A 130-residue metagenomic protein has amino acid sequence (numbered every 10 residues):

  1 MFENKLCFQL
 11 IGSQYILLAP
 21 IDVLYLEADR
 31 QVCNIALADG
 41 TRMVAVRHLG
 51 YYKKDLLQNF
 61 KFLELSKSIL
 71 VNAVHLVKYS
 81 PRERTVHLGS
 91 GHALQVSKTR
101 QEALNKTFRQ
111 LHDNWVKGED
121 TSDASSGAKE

Functional and structural regions predicted by a protein language model:
M1, Q110-L111, W115-E130: N-terminal regulatory/sensing modules of transcriptional regulators
M1-G89, E130: Conserved binding/recognition cores within well-folded domains
A19, L104-T107: Hydrophobic side chains in well-ordered alpha-helices
V46, D55, K98-T99, K106-T107: A short, polar/proline- and glycine-enriched secondary-structure boundary/capping micro-motif
L57-F60, F108-H112: Generic secondary-structure transition motif, activating predominantly at the C-termini of alpha-helices
S80-P81, T99, N114-W115: Short alpha-helix boundary/capping motifs
E83, H87-N105: C-terminal structural segments of small proteins and small subunits
